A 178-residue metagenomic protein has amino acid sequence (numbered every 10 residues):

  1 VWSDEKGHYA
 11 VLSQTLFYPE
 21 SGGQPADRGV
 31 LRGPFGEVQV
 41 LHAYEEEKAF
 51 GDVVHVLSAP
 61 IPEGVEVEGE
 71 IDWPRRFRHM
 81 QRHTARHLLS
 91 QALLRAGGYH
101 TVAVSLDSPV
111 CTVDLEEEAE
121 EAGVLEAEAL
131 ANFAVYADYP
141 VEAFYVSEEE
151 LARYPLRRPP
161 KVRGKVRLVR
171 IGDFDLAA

Functional and structural regions predicted by a protein language model:
V1-A178: Active-/binding-site microenvironments in catalytic and ligand-binding cores
